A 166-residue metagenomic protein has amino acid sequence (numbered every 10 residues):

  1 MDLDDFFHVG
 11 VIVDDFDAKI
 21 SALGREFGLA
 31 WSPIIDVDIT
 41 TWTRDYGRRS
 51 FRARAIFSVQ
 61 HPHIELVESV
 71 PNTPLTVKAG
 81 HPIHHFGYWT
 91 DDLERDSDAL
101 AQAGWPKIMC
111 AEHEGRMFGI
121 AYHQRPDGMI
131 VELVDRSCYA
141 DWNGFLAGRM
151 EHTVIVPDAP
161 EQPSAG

Functional and structural regions predicted by a protein language model:
M1-H8, R25, I64-E65: Short helix/turn-capping signatures at newly exposed starts of structured segments
L3-F6, R52-A53, I83, M117-F118: A structure-centric signal for secondary-structure junctions around beta-strands
F6-D14, F57-V59, V77-E94: Vicinal oxygen chelate
V11-Q60, R95-R116, G148-A165: Core segments of cupin and vicinal oxygen chelate
A30-V77, G119-C138: Conserved short beta-strand elements that form part of the metal-binding/catalytic scaffold of enzyme active sites
N72, H81-F86, D98, Q102: Short, solvent-exposed interaction modules
L75-H81, W142-L146: A short, polar/proline- and glycine-enriched secondary-structure boundary/capping micro-motif
Q124-G166: Hydrophobic secondary-structure block in the mid-to-C-terminal portion of proteins
